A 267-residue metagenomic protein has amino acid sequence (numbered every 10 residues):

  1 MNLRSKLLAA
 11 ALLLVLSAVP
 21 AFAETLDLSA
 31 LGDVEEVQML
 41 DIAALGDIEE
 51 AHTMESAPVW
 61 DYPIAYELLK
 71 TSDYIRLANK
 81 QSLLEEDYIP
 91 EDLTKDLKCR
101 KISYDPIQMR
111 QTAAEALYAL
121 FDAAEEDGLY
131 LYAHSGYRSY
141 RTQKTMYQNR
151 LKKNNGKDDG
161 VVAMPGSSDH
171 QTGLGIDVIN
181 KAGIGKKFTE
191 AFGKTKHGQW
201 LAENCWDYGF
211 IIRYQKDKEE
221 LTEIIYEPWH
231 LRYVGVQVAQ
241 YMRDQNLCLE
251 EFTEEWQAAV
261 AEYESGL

Functional and structural regions predicted by a protein language model:
N2-E24: Sec-dependent N-terminal signal peptides of Gram-positive bacterial secreted proteins and lipoproteins
F22-G136, Y140-L267: Extracytoplasmic cell-surface/polysaccharide-interacting catalytic and binding patches
